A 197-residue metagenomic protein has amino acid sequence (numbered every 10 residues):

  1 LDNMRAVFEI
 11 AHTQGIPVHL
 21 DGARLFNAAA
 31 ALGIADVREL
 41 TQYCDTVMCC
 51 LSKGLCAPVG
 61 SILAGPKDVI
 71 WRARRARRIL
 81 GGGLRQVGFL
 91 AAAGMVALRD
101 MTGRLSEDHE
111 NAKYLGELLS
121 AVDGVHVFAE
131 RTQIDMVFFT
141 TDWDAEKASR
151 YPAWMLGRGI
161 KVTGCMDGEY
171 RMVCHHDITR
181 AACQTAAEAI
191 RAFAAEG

Functional and structural regions predicted by a protein language model:
L1-E130, I134-R158, T163-I178, T185-E196: Conserved PLP-enzyme active-site core in the AAT-like
